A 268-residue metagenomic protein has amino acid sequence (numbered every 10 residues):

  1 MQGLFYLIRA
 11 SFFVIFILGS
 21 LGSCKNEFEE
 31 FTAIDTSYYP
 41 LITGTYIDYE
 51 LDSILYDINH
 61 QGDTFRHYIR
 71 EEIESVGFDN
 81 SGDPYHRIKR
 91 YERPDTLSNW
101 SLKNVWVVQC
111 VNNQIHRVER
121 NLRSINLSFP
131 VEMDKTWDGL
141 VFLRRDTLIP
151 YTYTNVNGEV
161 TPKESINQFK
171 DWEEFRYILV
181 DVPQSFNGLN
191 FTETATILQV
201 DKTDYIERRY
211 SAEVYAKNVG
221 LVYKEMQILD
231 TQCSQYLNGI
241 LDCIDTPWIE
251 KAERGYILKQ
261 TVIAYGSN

Functional and structural regions predicted by a protein language model:
M1-F12: Bacterial N-terminal signal peptides that target proteins for export
F12-F13, D201: Short, charged low-complexity linear motifs
S20-S23: C-terminal motif of bacterial Sec signal peptides marking the signal peptidase cleavage site
K25-N268: Conserved functional acidic sites
